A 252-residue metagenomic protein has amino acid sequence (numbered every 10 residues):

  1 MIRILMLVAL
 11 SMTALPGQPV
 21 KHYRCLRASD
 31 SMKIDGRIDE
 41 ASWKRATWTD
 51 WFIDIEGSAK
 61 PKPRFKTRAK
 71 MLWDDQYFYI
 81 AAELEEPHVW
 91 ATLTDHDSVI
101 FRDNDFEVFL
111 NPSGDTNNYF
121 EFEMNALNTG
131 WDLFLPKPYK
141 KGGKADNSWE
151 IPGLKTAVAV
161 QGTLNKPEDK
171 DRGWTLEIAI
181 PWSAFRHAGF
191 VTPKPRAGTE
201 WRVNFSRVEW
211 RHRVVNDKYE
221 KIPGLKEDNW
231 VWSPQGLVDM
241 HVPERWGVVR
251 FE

Functional and structural regions predicted by a protein language model:
I4-T13: Sec-dependent N-terminal signal peptides
G17-E252: Structural preference for beta-rich elements and adjacent junctions enriched in aromatics
